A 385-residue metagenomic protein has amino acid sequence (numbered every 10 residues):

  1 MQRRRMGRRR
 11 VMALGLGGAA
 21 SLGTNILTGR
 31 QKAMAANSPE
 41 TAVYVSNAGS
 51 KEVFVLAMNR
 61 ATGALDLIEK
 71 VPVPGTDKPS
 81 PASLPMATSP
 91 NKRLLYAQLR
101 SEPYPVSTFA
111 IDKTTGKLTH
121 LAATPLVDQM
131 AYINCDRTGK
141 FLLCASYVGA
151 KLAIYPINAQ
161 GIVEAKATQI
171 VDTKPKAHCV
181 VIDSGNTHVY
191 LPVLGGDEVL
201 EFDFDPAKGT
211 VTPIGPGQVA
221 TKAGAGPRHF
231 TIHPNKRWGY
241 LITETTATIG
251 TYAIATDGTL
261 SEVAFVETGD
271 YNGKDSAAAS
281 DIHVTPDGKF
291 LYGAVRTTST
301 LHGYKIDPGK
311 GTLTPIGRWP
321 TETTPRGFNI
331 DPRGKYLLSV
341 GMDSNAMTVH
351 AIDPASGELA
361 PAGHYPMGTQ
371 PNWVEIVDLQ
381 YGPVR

Functional and structural regions predicted by a protein language model:
M1-A19: N-terminal secretory signal peptides and thylakoid transit peptides that target proteins across membranes
I26-Y44, V55: C-terminal segment of N-terminal export signals and the immediately downstream linker at the start of the mature
S38, P74-N91, L126-T138, V171-N186 (+4 more regions): Beta-rich, blade/repeat-based domains predominating in secreted/periplasmic proteins but also intracellular
A48, R100, Y147, L194 (+6 more regions): Short loop/turn segments immediately following the C-termini of beta-strands
A57-G63, A110-G116, P156-I162, D203-T210 (+3 more regions): Short loop/turn segments immediately following beta-strands, especially the blade-tip and inter-blade linker loops
L67-T76, T119-T124, K166-V171, G215-A220 (+3 more regions): A short beta-strand motif characteristic of beta-propeller blades
T119-V181: Asp-box/WD-like beta-propeller blade repeats and closely related beta-sheet repeat scaffolds
